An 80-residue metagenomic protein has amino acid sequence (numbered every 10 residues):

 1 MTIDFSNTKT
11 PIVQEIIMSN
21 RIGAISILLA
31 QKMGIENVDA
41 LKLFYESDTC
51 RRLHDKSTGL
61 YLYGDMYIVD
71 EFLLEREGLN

Functional and structural regions predicted by a protein language model:
M1-N80: C-terminal alpha-helical interaction appendages
